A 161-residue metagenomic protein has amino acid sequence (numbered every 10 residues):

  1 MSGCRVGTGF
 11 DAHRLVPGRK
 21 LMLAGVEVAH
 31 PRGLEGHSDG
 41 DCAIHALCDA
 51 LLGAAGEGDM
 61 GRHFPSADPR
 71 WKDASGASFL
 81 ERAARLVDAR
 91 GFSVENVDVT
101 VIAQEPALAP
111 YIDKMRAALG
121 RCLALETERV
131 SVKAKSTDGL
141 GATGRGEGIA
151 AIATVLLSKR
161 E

Functional and structural regions predicted by a protein language model:
M1-G3, R160-E161: SAM-dependent methyltransferases
S2-K114, A118, L123: RNase III-family endoribonuclease catalytic core
L34, T143-G144: Short Gly/Pro-enriched turn/cap motifs at secondary-structure boundaries
E126-R129: Short acidic capping loops at alpha-helix termini that bridge into adjacent secondary structure
V132-S136: Pyridoxal 5′-phosphate
G139-G141: Mobile acidic interaction elements
R145-E161: C-terminal edge-of-domain segments
